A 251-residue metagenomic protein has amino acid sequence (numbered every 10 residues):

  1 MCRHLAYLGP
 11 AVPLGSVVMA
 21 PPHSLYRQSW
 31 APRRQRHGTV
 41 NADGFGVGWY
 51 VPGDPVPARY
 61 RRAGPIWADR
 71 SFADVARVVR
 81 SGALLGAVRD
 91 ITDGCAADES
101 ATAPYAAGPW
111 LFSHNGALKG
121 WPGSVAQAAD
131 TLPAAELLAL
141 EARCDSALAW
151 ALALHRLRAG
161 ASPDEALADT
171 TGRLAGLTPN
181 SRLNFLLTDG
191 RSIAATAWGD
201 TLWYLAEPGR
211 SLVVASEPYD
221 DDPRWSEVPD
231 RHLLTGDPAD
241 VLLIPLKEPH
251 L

Functional and structural regions predicted by a protein language model:
M1, N41-F45, V79-S81, G86 (+2 more regions): Short, basic and Ser/Thr-rich N-terminal targeting/leader segments
M1-G64, A195, R231-T235, A239-L251: Extreme N-terminus nucleophile/cap motif
C2, W110-G120: Conserved beta-strand-loop-short alpha-helix elements that form and flank the Mn2+/Mg2+-coordinating active site
P10, A87-D90, N115, G190 (+3 more regions): Fold-independent oxyanion-binding glycine-rich loops and adjacent beta-strand/coil segments at enzyme active sites
S29-P32, R62-V75, G82, G86-G108 (+1 more regions): Short acidic (Asp/Glu) patches
A83, G160-A197: Catalytic core of PPM/PP2C metal-dependent serine/threonine phosphatase domains
A129-H155: Long, charge-dense
T201-H232: A conserved acidic, glycine/proline-rich C-terminal tail/linker
